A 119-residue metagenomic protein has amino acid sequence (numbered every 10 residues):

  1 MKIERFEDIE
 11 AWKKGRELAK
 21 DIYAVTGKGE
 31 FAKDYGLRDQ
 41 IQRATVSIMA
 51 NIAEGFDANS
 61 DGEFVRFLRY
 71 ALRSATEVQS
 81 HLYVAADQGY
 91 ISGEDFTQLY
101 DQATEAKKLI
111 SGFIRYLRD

Functional and structural regions predicted by a protein language model:
M1-D119: Amphipathic alpha-helical assembly/interaction segments
